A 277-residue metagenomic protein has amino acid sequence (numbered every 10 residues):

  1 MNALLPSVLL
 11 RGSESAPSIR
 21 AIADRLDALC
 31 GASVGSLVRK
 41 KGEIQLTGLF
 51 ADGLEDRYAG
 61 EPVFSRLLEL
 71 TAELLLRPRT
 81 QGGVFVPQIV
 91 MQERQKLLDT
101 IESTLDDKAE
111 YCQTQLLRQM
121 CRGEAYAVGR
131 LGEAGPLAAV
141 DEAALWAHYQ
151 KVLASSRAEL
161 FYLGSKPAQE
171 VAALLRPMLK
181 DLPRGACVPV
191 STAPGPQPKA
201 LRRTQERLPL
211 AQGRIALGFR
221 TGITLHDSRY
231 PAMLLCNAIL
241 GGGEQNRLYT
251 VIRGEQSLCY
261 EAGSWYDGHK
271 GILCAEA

Functional and structural regions predicted by a protein language model:
M1-Y58, P62-V63, L67, Q81 (+2 more regions): M16/MPP (pitrilysin/insulinase) zinc-metallopeptidase core fold and M16-derived inactive scaffolds
N2, K41-L46, Y126-G129, Q150-S156 (+2 more regions): Short, flexible turn/loop "capping" segments at secondary-structure junctions
A3-L5, L26, T71, L97 (+6 more regions): Buried hydrophobic packing residues in well-ordered domains
D27-H148: Acidic/histidine-enriched segments that form metal/cofactor-coordinating and catalytic pocket/exosite environments
D56-Y58, Q81-G82, A168-Q169, I223-H226: Short beta-strands and strand-coil junctions in structured, solvent-facing domains, enriched
Y126, G135, K151-T224: An aromatic/glycine/proline-enriched structural segment found at the starts of mature extracellular/organellar domains
R202-G213, Y249, R253-I272: A glycine-rich, aromatic-flanked flexible loop/lid motif
R214, G218, G222-L225, Y230-G242: A conserved active-site cap/scaffold subdomain adjacent to cofactor or substrate pockets
